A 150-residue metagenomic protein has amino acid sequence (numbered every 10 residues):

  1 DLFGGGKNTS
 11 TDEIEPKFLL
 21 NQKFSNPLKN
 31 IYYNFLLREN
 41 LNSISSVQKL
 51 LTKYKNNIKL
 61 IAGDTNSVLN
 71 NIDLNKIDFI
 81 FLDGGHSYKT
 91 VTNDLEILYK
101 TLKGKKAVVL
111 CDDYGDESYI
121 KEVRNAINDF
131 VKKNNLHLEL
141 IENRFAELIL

Functional and structural regions predicted by a protein language model:
D1-L150: S-adenosylmethionine/decaboxylated-SAM
